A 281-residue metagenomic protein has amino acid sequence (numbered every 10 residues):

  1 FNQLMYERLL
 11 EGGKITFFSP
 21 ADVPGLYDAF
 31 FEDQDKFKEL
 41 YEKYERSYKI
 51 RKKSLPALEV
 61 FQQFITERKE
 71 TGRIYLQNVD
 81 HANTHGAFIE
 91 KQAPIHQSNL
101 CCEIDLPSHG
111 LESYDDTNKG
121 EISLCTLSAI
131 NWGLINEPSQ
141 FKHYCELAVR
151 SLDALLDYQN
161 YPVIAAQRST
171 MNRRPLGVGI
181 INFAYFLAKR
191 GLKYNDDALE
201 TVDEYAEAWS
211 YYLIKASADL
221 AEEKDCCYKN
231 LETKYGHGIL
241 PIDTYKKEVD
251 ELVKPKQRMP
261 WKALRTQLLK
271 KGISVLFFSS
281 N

Functional and structural regions predicted by a protein language model:
F1-E137, F141, Y161-R168, L213-Y245 (+3 more regions): Active-site cavity-forming subdomains of large catalytic enzyme subunits
M5, F183-R190, A206, S217: Buried hydrophobic packing segments
T117, P138-C145, S169-G177, D203-E207: Amphipathic, non-membrane alpha-helical segments in soluble helical-bundle scaffolds
F141-Q159: A long amphipathic alpha-helix within ATP-dependent nucleotide-binding catalytic cores
R150-L155, S169-R190, N281: Core structural elements
R190-D197: Glycine-rich phosphate/pyrophosphate-binding loops and their adjacent beta-strand/loop elements at enzyme active sites
D197-I214: Short secondary-structure subsegments characteristic of cysteine-rich extracellular domains
